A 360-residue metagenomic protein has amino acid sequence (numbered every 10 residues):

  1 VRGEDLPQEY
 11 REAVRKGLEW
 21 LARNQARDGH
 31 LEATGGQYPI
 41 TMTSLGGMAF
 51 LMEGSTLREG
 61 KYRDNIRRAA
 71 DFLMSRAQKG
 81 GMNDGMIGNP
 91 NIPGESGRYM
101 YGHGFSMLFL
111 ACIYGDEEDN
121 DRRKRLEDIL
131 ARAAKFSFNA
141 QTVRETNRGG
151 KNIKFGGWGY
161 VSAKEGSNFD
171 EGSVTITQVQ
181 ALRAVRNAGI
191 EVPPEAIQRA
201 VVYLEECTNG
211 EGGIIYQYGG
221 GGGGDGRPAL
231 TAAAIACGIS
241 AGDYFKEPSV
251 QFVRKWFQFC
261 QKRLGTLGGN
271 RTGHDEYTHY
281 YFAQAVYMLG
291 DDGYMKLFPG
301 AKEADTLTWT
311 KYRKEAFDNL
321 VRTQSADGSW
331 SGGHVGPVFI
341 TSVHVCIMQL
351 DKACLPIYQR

Functional and structural regions predicted by a protein language model:
V1-K16, H30-N65, Q78-Q198, E206-E315 (+1 more regions): An alpha-helical repeat/solenoid feature that recognizes helix-turn-helix modules
R27: Short, conserved catalytic-motif segment at the N-terminal edge
A70-M74, L108: Eukaryotic helix-linker segments that join adjacent hydrophobic helices
F317-N319: Acidic, serine/threonine-rich low-complexity regulatory regions at protein termini of eukaryotic cell-cycle
V321-Q324: Predominantly the C-terminal beta-signal and adjacent terminal strand-loop region of outer-membrane beta-barrel
